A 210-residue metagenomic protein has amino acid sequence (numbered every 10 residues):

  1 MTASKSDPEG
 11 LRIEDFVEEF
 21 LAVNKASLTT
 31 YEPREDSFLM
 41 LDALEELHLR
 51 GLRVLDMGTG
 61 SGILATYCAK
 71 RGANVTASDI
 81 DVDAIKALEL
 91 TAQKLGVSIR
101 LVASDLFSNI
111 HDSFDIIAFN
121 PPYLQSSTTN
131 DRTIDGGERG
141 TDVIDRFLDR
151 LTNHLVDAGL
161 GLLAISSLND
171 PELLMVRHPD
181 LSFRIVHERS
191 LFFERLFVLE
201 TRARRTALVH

Functional and structural regions predicted by a protein language model:
T2-H48: S-adenosyl-L-methionine
A26, T30, V143-T201: Conserved Class I SAM-dependent methyltransferase catalytic core
L28-E35, T59, V75, D79 (+5 more regions): Residues at secondary-structure transition points
R34-F119, Q125-S126: Conserved SAM/SAH cofactor-binding pocket of Class I
S37-M40, S61, A65, F114 (+5 more regions): A general structural signal for well-ordered alpha-helical segments in protein cores
E89-L90, T129-R132, L174-V176: Short amphipathic alpha-helical segments
P121-R146: Mobile active-site "lid"/loop adjacent to the S-adenosyl-L-methionine
R205-H210: Flexible, glycine-/basic-rich loop-and-beta segments that form/coincide with the SAM-dependent methyltransferase
